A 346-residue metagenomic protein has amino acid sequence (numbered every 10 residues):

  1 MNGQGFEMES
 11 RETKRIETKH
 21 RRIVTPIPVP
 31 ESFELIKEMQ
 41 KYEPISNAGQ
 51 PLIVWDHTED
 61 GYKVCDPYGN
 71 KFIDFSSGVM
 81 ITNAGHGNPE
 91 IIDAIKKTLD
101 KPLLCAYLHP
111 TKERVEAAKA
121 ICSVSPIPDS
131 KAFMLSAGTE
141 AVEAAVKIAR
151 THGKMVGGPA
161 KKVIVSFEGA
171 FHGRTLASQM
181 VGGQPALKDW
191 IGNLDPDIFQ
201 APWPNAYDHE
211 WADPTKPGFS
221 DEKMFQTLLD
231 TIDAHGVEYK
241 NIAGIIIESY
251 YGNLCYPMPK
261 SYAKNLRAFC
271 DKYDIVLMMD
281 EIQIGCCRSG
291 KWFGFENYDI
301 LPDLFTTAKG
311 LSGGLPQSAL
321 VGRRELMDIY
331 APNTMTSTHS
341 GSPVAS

Functional and structural regions predicted by a protein language model:
G3-S346: Conserved N-terminal phosphate-binding loop of PLP-dependent enzymes in the Aspartate aminotransferase
